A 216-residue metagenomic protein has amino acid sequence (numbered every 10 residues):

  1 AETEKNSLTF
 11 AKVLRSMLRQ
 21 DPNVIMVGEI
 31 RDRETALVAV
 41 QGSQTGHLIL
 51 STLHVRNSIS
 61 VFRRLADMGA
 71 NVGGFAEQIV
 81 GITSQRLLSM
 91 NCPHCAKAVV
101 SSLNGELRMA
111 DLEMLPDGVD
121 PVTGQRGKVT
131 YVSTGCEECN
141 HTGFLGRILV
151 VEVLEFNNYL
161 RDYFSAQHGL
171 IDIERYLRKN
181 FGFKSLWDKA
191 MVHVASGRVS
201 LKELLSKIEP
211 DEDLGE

Functional and structural regions predicted by a protein language model:
A1-E216: Short, flexible helix-loop junctions that flank or precede catalytic/ligand sites
